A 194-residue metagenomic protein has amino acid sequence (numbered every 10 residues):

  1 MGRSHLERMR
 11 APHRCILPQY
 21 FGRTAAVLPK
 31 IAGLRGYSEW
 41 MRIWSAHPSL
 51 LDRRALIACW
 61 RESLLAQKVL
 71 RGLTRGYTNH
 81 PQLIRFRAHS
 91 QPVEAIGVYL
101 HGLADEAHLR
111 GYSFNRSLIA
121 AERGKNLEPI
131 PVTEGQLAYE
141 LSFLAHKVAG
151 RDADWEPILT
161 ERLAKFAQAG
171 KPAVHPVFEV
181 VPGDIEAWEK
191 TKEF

Functional and structural regions predicted by a protein language model:
S4, Y20-F21: Intrinsic disorder
P18, T24-A25: Intrinsically disordered, low-complexity proline-rich regions
T24, G33-L56, E62-L65, V69-G72 (+1 more regions): Sequence termini and other peripheral, non-core segments
H80: Conserved, mostly hydrophobic/aromatic
